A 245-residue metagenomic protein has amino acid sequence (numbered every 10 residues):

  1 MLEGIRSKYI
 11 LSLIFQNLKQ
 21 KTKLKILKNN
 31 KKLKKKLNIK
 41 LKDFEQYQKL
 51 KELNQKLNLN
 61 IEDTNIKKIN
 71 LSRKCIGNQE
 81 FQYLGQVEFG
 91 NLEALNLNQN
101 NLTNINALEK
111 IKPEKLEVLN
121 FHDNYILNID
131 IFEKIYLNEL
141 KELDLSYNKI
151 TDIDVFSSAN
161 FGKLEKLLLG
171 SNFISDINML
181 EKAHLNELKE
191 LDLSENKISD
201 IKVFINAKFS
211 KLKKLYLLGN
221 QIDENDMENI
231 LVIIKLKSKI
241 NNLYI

Functional and structural regions predicted by a protein language model:
M1-K67, C75: Cullin-RING E3 adaptor/co-adaptor recruitment helices
R6, Q20-K21, C75-I76, L102 (+2 more regions): Short acidic, S/G/P-rich loop/turn micro-motifs used as interaction or catalytic elements
I69-L71, E93-L97, L116-F121, L140-L145 (+4 more regions): Conserved hydrophobic beta-strand positions in leucine-rich repeat
F81-F89, N106-E114, D130-N138, D154-F161 (+3 more regions): A structural signal for leucine-rich repeat
E190-E195, S210-I245: Leucine-rich repeat domain C-terminal region
